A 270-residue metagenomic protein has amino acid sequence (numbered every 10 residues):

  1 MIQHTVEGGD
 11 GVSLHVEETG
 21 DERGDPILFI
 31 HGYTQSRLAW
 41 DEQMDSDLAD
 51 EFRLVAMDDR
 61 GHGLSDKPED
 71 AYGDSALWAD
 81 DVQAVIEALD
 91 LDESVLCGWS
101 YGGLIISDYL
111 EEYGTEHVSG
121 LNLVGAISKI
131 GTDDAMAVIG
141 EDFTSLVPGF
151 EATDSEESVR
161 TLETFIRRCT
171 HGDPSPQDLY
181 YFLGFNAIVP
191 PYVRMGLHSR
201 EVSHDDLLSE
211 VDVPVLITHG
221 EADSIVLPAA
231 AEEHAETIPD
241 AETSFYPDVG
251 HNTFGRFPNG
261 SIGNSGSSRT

Functional and structural regions predicted by a protein language model:
V12-P68: Conserved HGGG/HGGXW glycine-rich cap/lid loop of the alpha/beta-hydrolase fold
L77-S94: Conserved acidic catalytic loop of the alpha/beta-hydrolase fold
G98, G102, I106: Gly/Ala-rich beta-loop-alpha elbow adjacent to hydrolase catalytic centers
S107-T153: Flexible "cap/lid" loop of the alpha/beta hydrolase fold
A137-V138, A152-L207: Conserved alpha/beta-hydrolase catalytic His-Asp/Glu region
V211, I217-H219, D223: Short beta-strand/loop motif that positions the catalytic acidic residue of the alpha/beta-hydrolase fold
S224-A230: Conserved alpha/beta-hydrolase "acid-adjacent" motif
V249-I262: Catalytic histidine-centered segment of alpha/beta-hydrolase-like enzymes
